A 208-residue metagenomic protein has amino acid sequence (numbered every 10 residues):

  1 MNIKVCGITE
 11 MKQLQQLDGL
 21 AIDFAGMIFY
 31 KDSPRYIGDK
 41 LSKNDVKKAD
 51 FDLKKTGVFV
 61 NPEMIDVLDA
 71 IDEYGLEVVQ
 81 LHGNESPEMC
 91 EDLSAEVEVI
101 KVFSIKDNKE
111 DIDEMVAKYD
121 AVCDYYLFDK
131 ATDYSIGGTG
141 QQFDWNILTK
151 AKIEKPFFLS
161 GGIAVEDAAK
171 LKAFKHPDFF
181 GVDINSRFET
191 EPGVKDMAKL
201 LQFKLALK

Functional and structural regions predicted by a protein language model:
M1-K208: Conserved N-terminal beta1-alpha1 strand-loop-helix module at the mouth
